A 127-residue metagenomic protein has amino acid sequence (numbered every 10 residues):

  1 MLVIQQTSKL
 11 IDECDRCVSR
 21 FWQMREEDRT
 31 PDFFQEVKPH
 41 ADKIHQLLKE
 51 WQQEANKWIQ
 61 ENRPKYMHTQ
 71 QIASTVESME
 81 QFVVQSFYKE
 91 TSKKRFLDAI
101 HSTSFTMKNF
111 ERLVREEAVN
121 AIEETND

Functional and structural regions predicted by a protein language model:
M1-F34: Short terminal alpha-helical segments
V3, R29-F33, V37, P64 (+2 more regions): Residue-level recognition of alpha-helical structural elements
I4, S8-D15, K38, D42-K49 (+3 more regions): Generic structural signal for well-ordered, non-transmembrane alpha-helical segments in soluble/cytosolic regions
W22-E54: Alpha-helical segments in soluble extracytoplasmic regions
W22-R29, N56-R63, V84-T91, R115 (+1 more regions): Short, flexible helix-adjacent loops and helix caps
L47-H68: Short, solvent-exposed, charged loop/turn and helix-capping segments that join or cap alpha-helices on peripheral
E61-F87: Amphipathic protein-protein interaction modules
E77-D127: Amphipathic alpha-helical binding modules
